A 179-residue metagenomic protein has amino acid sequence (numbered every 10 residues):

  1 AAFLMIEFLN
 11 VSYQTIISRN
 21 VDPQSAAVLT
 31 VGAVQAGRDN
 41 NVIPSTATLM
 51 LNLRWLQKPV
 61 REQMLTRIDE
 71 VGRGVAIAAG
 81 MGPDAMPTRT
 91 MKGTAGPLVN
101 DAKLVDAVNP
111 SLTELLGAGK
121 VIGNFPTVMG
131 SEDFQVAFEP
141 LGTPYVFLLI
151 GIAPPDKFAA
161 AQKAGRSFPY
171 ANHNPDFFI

Functional and structural regions predicted by a protein language model:
L4-I179: Metal-dependent amide/peptide-bond hydrolase catalytic core, centered on the "pita-bread" metallohydrolase fold
